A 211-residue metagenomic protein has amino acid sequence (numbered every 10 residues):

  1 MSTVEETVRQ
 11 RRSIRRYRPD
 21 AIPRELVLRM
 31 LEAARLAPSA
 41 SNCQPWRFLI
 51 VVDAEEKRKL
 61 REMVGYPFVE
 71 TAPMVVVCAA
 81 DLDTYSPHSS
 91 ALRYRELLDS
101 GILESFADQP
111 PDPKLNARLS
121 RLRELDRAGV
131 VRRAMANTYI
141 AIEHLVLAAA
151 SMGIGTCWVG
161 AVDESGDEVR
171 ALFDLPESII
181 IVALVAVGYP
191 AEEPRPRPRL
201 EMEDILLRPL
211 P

Functional and structural regions predicted by a protein language model:
M1-P211: Acidic, surface-exposed loops and disordered segments
